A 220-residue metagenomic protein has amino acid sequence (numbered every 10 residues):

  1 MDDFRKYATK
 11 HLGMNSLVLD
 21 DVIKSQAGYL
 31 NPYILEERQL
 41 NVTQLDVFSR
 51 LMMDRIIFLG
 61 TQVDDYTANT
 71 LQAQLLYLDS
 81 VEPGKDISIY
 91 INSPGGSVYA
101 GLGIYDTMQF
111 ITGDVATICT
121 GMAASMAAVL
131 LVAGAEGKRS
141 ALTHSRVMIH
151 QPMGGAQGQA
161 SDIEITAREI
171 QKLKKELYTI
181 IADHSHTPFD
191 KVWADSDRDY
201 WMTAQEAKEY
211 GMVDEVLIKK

Functional and structural regions predicted by a protein language model:
M1-K220: Terminal-region recognition feature
